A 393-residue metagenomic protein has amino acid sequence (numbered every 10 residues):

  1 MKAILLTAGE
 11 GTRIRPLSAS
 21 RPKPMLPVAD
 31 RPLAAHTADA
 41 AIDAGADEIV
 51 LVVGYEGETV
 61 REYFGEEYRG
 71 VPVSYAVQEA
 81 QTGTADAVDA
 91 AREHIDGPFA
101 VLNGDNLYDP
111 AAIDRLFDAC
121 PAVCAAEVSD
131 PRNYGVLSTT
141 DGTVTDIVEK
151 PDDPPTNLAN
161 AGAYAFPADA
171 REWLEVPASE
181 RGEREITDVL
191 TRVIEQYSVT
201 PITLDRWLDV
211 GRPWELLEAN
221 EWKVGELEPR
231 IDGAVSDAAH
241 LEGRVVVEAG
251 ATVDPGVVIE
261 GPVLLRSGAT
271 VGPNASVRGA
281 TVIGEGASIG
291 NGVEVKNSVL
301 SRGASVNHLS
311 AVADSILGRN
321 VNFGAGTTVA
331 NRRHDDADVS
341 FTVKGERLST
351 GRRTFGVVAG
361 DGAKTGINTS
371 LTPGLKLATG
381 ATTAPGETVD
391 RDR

Functional and structural regions predicted by a protein language model:
M1-R61, Q81: N-terminal glycine-rich phosphate-binding loop and ensuing alpha1 helix
K2, D47-I49, P72, C120-P121 (+1 more regions): Residues at the starts of beta-strands that form the adenosine-phosphate
V60-E62, E66-D141: Conserved beta-loop-beta/alpha segment of the NTase-like Rossmann-fold superfamily that binds/positions NTPs
A100, F117, T140-G225: Catalytic-core segments of class I nucleotidyltransferases/pyrophosphorylases that form NMP-activated intermediates
E180-E183, R192-G279: Extended, small-residue-rich solenoid/repeat segments and analogous flexible loops that form exposed scaffolds
A249, R266-S267, G279, E285 (+3 more regions): The repeat-register position in solenoid repeat domains
G290-R393: Glycine-rich hexapeptide-repeat left-handed beta-helix
